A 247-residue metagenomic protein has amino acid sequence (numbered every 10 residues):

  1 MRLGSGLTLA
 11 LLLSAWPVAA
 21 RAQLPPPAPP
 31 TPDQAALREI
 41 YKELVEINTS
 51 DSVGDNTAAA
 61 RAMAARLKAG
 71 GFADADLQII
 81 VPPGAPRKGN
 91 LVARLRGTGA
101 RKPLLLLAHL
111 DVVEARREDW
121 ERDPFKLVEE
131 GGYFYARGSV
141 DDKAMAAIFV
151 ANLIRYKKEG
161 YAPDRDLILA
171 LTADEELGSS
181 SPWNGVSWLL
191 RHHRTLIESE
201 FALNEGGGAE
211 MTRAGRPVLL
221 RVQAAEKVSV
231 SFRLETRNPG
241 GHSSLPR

Functional and structural regions predicted by a protein language model:
M1-G4: Positively charged n-region of N-terminal signal peptides that target proteins for export
G6-W16: Bacterial N-terminal signal peptides
V18-A22: Sec/Tat signal peptide C-region and signal peptidase I cleavage site
Q23-S139, Y156-R165: Acidic/His- and Gly-rich active-site-bordering loop/insert found across diverse amide/peptide-bond hydrolases
N56, L104, A115-D119, S180-N184 (+2 more regions): Short, solvent-exposed loop/turn and secondary-structure capping segments
P86-K88, R101, R122, D164 (+3 more regions): Short, solvent-exposed loop/turn segments at the edges of secondary structure
Y133-A136, V140-R221: Acidic/histidine-rich catalytic neighborhood of metal-dependent amide-processing enzymes
V230-R247: Polar, glycine-rich mid-to-C-terminal structural blocks that act as macromolecule-binding/assembly scaffolds
